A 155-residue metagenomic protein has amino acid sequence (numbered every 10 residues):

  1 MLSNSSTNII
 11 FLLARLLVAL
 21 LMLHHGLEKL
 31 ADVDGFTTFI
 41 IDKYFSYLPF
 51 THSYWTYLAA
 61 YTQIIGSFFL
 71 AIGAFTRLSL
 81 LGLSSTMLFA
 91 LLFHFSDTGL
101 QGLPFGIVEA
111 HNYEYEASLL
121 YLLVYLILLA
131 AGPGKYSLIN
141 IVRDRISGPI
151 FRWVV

Functional and structural regions predicted by a protein language model:
M1-D32, F50-Y61, I65, I72-V155: Extended, low-polarity transmembrane helix blocks
T37-T51: Perimembrane loop-to-helix junctions flanking transmembrane segments
